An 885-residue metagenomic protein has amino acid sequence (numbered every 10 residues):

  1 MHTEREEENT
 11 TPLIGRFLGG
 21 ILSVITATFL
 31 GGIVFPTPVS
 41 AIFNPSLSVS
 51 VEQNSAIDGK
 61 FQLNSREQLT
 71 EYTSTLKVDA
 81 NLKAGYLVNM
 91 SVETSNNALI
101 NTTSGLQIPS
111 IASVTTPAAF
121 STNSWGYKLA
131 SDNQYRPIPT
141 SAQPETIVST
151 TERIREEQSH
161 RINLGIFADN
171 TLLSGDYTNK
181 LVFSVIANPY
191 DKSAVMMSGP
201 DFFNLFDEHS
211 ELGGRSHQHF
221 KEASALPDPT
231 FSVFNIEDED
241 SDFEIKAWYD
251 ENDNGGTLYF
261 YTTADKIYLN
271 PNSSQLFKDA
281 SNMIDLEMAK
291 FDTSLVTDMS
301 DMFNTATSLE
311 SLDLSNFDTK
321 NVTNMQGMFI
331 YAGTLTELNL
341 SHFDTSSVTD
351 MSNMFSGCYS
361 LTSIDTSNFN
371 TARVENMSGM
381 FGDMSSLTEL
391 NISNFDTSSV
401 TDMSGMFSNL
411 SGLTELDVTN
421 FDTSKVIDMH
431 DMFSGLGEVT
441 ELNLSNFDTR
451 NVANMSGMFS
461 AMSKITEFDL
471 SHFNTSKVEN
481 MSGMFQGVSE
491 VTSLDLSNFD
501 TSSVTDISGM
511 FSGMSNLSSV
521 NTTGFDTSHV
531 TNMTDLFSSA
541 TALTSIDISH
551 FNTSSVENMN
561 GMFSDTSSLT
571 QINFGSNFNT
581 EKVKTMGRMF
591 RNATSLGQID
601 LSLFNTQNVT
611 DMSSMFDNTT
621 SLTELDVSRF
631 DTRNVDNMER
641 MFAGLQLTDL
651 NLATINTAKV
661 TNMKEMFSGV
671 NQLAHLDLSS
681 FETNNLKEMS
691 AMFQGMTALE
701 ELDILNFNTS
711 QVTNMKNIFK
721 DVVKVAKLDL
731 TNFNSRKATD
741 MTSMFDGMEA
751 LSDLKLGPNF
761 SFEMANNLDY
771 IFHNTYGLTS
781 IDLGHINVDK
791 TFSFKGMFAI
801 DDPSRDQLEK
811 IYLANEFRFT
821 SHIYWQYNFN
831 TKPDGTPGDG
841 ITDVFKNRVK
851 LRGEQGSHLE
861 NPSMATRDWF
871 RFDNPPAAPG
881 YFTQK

Functional and structural regions predicted by a protein language model:
M1-I42: Sec-dependent, cleavable N-terminal signal peptides
N9, S121, G126-L129, T366 (+1 more regions): Helix-centric, low-specificity signal for extended rod-like, repetitive segments
G32-V34, G105, S113, F872: Generic N-terminal simple sequence motifs
P36, T73, I166, L258-Y261: Residue-level detector of alpha-helix boundaries and kinks
S40-D191: Signature of Gram-negative chaperone-usher
Y190-K885: Negatively charged
